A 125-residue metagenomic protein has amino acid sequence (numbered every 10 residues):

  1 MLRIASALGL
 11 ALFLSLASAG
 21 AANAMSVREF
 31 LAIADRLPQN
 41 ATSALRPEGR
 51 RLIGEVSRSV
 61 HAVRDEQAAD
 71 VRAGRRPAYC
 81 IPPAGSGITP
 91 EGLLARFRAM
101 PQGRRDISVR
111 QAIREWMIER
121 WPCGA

Functional and structural regions predicted by a protein language model:
M1-A5: Positively charged n-region of N-terminal signal peptides that target proteins for export
A7-A17: Bacterial N-terminal signal peptides
S18-A24: Sec/Tat signal peptide C-region and signal peptidase I cleavage site
A24-A95, W116: Short N-proximal segments of mature Sec-exported proteins
E91-A125: Short, compact, well-ordered microdomains
